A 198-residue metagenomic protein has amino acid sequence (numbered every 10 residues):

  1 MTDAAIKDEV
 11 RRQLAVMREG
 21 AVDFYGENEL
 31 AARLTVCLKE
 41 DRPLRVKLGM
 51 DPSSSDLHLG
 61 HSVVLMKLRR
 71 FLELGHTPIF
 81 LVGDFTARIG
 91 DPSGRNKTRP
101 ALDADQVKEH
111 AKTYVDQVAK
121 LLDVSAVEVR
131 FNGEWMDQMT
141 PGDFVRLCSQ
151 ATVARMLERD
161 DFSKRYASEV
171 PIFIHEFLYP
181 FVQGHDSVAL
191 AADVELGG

Functional and structural regions predicted by a protein language model:
M1-G198: NTP-dependent nucleotidyl-transfer catalytic core
